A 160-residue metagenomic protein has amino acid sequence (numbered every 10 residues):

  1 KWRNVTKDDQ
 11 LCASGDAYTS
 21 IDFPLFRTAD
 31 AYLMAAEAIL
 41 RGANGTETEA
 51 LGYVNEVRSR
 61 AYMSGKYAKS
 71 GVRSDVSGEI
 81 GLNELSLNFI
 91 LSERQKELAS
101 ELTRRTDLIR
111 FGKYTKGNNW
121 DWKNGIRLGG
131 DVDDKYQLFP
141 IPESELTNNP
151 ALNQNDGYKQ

Functional and structural regions predicted by a protein language model:
K1-Q160: Acidic/polar-rich alpha-helix caps and helix-coil junctions
